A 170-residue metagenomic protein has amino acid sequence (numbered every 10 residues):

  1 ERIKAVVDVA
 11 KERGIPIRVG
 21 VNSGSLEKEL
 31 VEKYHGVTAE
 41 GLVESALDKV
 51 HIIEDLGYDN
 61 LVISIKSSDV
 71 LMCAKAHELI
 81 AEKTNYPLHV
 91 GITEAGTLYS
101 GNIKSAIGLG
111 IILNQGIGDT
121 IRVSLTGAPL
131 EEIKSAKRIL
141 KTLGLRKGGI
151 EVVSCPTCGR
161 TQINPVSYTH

Functional and structural regions predicted by a protein language model:
E1, I117-P129: Glycine-rich phosphate-binding active-site loops on the catalytic face of alpha/beta enzymes
I3-I17, V21-K28, E32-L61, D69-T84 (+2 more regions): Alpha/beta enzyme core
I17, V21, L61, I65 (+3 more regions): Hydrophobic faces of well-ordered beta-strands that scaffold small-molecule active sites in alpha/beta enzyme cores
K33-Y34, S154-V166: Glycine/Thr-rich beta-alpha phosphate-binding loop at enzyme active sites
S64-A74, T97-I103, A128-E132, I163: Active-site glycine- and acidic-residue-rich loops that bind and position anionic ligands or nucleotide-like cofactors
G101-G116: Conserved phosphate/anionic-ligand binding catalytic regions in large, soluble enzymes, centered on
R138-R160: Long, charged amphipathic helices and adjacent flexible linkers at domain junctions
T169-H170: Conserved small/polar residues in nucleotide/adenosyl-binding loops
